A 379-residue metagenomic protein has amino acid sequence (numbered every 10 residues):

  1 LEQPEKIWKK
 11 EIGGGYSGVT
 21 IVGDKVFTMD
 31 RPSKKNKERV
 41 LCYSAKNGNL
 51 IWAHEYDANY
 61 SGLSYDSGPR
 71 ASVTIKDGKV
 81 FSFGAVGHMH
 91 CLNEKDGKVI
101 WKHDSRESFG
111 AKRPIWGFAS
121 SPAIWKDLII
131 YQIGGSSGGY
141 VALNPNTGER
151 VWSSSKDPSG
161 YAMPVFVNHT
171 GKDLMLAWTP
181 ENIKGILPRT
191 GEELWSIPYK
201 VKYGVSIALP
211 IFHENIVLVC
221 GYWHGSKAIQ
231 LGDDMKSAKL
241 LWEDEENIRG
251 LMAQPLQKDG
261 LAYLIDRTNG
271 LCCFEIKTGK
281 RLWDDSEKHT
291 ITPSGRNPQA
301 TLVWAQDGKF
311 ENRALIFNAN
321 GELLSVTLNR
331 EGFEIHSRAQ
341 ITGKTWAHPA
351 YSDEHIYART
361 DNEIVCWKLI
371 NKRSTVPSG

Functional and structural regions predicted by a protein language model:
L1-G379: Noncatalytic, solvent-exposed loop/strand surfaces of beta-propeller-type extracellular/periplasmic domains
